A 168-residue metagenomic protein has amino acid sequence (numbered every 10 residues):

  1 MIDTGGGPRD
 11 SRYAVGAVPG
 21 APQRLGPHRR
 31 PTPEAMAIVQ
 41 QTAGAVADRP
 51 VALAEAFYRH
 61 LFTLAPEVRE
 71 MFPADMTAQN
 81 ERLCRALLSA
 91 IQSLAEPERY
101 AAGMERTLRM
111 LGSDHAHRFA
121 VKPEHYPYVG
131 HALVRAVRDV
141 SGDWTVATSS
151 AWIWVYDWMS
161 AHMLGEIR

Functional and structural regions predicted by a protein language model:
I2-R168: Globin-like tetrapyrrole-binding proteins
